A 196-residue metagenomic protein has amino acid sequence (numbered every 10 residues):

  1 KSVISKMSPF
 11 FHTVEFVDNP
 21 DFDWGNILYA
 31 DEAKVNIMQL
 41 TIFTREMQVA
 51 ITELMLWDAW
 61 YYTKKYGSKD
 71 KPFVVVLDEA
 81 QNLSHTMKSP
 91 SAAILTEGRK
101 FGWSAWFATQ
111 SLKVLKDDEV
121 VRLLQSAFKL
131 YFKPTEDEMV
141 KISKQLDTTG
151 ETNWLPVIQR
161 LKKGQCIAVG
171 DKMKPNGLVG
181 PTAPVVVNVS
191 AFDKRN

Functional and structural regions predicted by a protein language model:
K1-W103, K116, L161-K162, C166-G177: P-loop NTPase motor domains
M38-L40, F132, V187: Hydrophobic residues at beta-strand termini and immediately following loops that shape nucleotide-binding pockets
I42, T109, E136, A191-D193: Short loop or secondary-structure boundary microenvironments that flank and position key functional residues
A92-T182: Conserved ATP-driven motor cores of ASCE-family P-loop NTPases powering translocation/secretion/packaging/pilus
N176-N196: Charge-patterned, long linear interaction tracts outside catalytic cores
